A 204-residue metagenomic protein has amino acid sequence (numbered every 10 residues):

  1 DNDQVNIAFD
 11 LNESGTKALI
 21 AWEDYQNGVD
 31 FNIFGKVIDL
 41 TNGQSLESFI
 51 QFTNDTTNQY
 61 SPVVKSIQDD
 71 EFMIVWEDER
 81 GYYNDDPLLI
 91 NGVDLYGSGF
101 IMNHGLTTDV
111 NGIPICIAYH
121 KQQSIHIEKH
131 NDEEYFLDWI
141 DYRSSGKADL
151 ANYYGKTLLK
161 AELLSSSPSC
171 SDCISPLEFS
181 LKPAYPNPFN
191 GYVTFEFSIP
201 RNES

Functional and structural regions predicted by a protein language model:
D1-S165: Extracellular, repeat-based ectodomains that mediate carbohydrate processing or recognition
C170-Y185, F189-S204: Glycine-centered coil/turn sites that cap beta-strands in beta-rich domains
